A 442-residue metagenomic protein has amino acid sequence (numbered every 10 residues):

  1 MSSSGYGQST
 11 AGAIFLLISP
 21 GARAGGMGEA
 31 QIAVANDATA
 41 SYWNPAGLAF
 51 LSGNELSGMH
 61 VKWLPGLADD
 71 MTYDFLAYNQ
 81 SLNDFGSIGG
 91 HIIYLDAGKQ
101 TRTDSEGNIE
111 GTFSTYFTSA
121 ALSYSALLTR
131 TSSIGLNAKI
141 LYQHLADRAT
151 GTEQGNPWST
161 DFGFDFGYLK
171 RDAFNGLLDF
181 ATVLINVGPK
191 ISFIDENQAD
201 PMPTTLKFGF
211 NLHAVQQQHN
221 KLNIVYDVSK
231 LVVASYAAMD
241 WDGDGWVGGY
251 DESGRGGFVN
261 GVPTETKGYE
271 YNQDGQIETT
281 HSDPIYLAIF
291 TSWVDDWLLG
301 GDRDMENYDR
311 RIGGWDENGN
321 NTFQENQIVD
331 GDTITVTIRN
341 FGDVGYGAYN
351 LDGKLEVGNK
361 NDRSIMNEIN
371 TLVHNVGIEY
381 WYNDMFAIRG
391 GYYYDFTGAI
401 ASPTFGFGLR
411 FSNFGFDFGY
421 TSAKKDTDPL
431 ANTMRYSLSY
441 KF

Functional and structural regions predicted by a protein language model:
S4-F442: Subset of outer-membrane beta-barrel
